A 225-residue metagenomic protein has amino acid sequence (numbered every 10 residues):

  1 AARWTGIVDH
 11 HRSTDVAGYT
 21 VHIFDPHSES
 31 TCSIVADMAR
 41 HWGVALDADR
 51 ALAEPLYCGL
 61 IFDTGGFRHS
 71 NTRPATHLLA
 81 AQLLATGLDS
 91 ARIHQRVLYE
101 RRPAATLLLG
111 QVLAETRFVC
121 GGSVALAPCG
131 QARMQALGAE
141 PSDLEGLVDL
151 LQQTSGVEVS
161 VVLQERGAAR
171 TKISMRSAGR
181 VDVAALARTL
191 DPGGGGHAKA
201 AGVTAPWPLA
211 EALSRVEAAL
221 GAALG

Functional and structural regions predicted by a protein language model:
A1, D15-G18, A205-P208: Generic structural signal for short, solvent-exposed loop/turn connectors between secondary structure elements
A1-R12: A short, gly/pro- and small-residue-rich
A2-W4, G18-T20, V157: Short, well-ordered alpha-helix to beta-strand connector turns
G6-V8, V21-F24, A125, V161-L163: Hydrophobic/aromatic beta-strand patches that form the interior of the parallel beta-sheet core in alpha/beta enzyme
H10-L79: Short alpha-helices
Y57, F62-G225: Hydrophobic helix-and-loop "lid/oligomerization" segment in the mid-to-C-terminal part of catalytic domains
